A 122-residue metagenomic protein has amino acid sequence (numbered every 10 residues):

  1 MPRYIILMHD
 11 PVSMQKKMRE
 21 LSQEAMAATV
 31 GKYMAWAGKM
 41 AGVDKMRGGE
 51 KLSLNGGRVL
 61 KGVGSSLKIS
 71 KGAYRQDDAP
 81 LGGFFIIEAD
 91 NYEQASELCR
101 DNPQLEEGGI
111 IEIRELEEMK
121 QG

Functional and structural regions predicted by a protein language model:
M1-G122: Conserved, structured core segments of small domains
